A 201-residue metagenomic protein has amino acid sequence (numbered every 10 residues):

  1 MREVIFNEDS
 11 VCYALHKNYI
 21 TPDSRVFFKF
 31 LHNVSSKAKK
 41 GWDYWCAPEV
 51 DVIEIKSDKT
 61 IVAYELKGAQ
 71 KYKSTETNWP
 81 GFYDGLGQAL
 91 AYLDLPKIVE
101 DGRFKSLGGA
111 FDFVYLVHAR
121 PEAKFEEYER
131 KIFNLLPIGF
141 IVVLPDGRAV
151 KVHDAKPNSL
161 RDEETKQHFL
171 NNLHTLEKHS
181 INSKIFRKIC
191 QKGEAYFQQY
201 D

Functional and structural regions predicted by a protein language model:
R2-I20, G193: Nuclease catalytic cores
E3, S24-A63, N78-G81: Active-site metal-binding core of divalent-cation-utilizing nuclease and nuclease-like domains
S10, F82-A89, E122-E127: Well-ordered, non-membrane alpha-helical segments in soluble/globular domains
T21-R25, G109-F111: Short, high-confidence coil segments that cap the C-terminus of an alpha-helix and link into the following beta-strand
V34-S36, K40-W45, Y72, G109 (+4 more regions): Intrinsic low-complexity, intrinsically disordered or marginally ordered coil/linker segments
T60-V62, L66-V99, R103-A110: Mg2+/Mn2+-dependent nuclease catalytic core
L93-A149: Nucleic-acid nuclease catalytic cores
R130-D201: Non-catalytic C-terminal interaction segments of nucleic acid-processing enzymes
